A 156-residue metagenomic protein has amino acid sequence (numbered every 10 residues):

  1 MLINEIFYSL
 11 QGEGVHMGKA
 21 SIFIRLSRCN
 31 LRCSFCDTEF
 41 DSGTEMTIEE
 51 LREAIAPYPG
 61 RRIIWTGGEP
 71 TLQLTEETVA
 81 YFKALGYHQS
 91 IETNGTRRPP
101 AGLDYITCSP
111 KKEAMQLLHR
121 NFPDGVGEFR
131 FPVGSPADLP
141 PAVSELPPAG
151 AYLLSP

Functional and structural regions predicted by a protein language model:
M1-N4, Y8, A20-F23, R32-L103: Conserved Radical SAM active-site core
S9-G14: A short beta-strand-turn-helix
H16-G18, P123: A generic structural micro-feature
T71-P156: Conserved AdoMet/S-adenosylmethionine-binding subsite of the radical SAM
